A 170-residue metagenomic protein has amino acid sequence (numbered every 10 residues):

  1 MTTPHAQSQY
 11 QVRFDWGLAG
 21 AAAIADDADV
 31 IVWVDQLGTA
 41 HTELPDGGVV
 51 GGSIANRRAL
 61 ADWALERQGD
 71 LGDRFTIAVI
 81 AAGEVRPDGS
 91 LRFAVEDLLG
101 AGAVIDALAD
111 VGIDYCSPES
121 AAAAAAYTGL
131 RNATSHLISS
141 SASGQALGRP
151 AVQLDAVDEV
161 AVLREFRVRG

Functional and structural regions predicted by a protein language model:
M1-A25: Short glycine- and acidic-rich boundary segments immediately preceding or forming the N-terminal edge of structured
Q7-Q11, Q36, Q68, Q145 (+1 more regions): Residue-identity detector for glutamine
Q7-R13, A81, V85, S90: Residue-level signal for well-ordered alpha-helical segments
R13-F14, V30-W33: Short, hydrophobic/glycine-enriched beta-strand segments
D29, Q36-P87: Acidic/Gly/His-enriched mid-domain segments of enzyme catalytic cores or analogous surface patches that mediate
L44-G51, A61-L65, G72-F75, L91-G170: Long, charged alpha-helical interface segments
